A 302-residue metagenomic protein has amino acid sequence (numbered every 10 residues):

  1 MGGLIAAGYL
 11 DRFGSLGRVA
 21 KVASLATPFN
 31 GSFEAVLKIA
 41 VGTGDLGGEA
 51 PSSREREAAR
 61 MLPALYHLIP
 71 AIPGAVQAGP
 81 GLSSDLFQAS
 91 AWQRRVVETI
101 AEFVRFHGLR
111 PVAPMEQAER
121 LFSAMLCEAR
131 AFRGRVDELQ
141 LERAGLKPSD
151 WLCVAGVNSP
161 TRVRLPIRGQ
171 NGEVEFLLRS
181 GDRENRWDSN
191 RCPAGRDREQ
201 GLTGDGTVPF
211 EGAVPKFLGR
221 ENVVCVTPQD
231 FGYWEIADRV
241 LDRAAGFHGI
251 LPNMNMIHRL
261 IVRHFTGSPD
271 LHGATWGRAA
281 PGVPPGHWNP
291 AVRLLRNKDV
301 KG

Functional and structural regions predicted by a protein language model:
M1-G2: Gly/Ala-rich beta-loop-alpha elbow adjacent to hydrolase catalytic centers
I5-Y9: Hydrolases whose catalytic domains are alpha/beta-hydrolase-1, hotdog thioesterase, or metallo-beta-lactamase-like
D11-G302: Helical cap/lid subdomain of alpha/beta-hydrolase-fold lipid enzymes that gates access to the catalytic pocket
